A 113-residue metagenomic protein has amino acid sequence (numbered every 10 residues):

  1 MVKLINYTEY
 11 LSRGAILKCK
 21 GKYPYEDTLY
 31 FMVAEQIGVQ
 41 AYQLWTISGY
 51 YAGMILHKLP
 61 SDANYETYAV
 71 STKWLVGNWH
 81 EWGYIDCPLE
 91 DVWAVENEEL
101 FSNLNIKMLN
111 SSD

Functional and structural regions predicted by a protein language model:
M1-S12: Mixed-charge, Lys/Arg-rich low-complexity intrinsically disordered regions
L11-R13, I37-Q40: A short, compositionally biased
S12-K22: Tryptophan-anchored aromatic micro-motifs
Y23, I37, S48-Y50: Solvent-exposed strand-loop boundary residues in beta-sheet-rich modules
Y25-G38: Short beta-strand-centered aromatic/proline hotspots
L44-T46: SH3/SH3-like beta-barrel fold
S48-D113: Intrinsically disordered, low-complexity, charged/polar segments
